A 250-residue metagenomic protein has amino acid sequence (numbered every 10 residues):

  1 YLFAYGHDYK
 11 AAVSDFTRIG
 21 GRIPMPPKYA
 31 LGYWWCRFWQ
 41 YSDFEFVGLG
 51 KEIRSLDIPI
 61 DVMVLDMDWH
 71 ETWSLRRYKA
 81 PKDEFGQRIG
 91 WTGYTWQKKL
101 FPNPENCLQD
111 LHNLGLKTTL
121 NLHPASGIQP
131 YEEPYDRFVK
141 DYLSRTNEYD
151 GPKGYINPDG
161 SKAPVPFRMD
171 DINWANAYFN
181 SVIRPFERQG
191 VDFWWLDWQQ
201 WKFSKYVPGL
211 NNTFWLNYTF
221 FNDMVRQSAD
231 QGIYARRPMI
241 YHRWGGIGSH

Functional and structural regions predicted by a protein language model:
Y1-H250: Catalytic-domain carbohydrate-binding cleft regions of carbohydrate-active enzymes
